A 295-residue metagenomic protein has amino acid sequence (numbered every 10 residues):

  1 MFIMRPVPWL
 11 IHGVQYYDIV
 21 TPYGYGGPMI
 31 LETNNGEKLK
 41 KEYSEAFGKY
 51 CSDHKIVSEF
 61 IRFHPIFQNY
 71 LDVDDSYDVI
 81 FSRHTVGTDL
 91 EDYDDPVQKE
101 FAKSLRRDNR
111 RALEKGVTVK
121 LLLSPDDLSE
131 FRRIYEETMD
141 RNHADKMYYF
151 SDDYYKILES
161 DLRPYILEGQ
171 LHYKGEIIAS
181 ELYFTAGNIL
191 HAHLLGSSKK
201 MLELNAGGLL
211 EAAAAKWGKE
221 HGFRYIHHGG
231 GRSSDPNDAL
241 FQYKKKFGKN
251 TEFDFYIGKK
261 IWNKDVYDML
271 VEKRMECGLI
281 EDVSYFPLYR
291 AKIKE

Functional and structural regions predicted by a protein language model:
M1-G13, F63-E203, K216: A conserved beta-strand-loop-helix scaffold within acyl/acetyltransferase catalytic domains
M4, D72-P96, R224-E295: Active-site/acyl-donor-binding loops of N-acyltransferases
V7-D78, G187-K249: Acyl-donor binding region in acyl/amide transferases
Y23-Y25, F60, F131, Y135 (+5 more regions): Aromatic side chains
P28, F101, G258: Short clusters of hydrophobic/aromatic residues that line enzyme substrate/ligand-binding pockets
G36-S44, Q68, E100-D108, S124-R132 (+4 more regions): Noncatalytic linker/hinge segments flanking ATPase motor cores
I56, A144, P164, E252-F253: Secondary-structure boundary/capping residues
